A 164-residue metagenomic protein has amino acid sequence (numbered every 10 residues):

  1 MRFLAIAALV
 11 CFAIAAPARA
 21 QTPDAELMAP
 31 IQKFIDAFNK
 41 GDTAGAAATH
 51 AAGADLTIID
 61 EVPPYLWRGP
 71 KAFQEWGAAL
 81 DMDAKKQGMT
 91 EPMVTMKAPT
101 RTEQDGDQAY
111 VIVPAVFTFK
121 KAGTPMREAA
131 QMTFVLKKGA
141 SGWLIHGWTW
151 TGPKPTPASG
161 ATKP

Functional and structural regions predicted by a protein language model:
M1-A7: Bacterial N-terminal signal peptides that target proteins for export
L9, A16-T49, T156-P164: Short, low-complexity N-terminal intrinsically disordered segments enriched in polar/charged residues
F34, A46-A47, G69, F73 (+2 more regions): Hydrophobic pocket/interface hotspot
A47-Q104: A solvent-exposed, acidic/Ser-Thr-rich amphipathic alpha-helical stretch
F73, M96-T102, A115-F117, Q131-K137: Hydrophobic/aromatic beta-strand elements that line small-molecule binding cavities or substrate pockets in beta-rich
K86, T118-R127: Short, cysteine-centered beta-strand-loop-beta hairpins and adjacent loop/turn segments enriched in charged/polar
M93-V94, G106-A115: A short hydrophobic beta-strand element
Y110, R127-G160: Short beta-strand edge/turn micro-motifs at domain boundaries
